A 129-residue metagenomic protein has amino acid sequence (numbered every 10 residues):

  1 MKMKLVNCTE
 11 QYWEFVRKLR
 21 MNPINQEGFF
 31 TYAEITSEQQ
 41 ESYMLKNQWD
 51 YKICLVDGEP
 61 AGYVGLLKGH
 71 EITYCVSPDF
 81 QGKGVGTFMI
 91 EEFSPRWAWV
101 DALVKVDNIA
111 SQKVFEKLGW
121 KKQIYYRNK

Functional and structural regions predicted by a protein language model:
K2-K18: A short beta-loop-alpha structural element at the N-terminal edge of CoA-dependent acyl/N-acetyltransferase catalytic
I24-S42: Conserved GNAT-fold acetyl-CoA-binding loop/helix
D50-L67: Conserved beta-hairpin
L55, E71-V85, V104-K105: A short, internal acetyl-CoA/4′-phosphopantetheine-binding micro-motif in the GNAT/acyltransferase core
V64-L67, L103, V114: Long, contiguous binding/interaction regions
G82-P95, I109-K117: Conserved acetyl-CoA-binding loop-helix of GNAT-fold acetyltransferases
R96-D107: Conserved GNAT acetyl-CoA-binding A-motif
L103, K121-K129: Conserved catalytic-core motifs of GNAT/GCN5-like acyltransferases
